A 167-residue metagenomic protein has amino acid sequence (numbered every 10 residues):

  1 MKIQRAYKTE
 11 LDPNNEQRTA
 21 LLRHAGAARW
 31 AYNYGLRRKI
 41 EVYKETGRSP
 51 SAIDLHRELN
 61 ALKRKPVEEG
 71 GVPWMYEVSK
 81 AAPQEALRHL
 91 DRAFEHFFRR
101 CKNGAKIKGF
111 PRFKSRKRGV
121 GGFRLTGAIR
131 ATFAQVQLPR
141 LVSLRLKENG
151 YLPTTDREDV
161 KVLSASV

Functional and structural regions predicted by a protein language model:
M1-V167: Nucleic-acid substrate recognition interfaces
